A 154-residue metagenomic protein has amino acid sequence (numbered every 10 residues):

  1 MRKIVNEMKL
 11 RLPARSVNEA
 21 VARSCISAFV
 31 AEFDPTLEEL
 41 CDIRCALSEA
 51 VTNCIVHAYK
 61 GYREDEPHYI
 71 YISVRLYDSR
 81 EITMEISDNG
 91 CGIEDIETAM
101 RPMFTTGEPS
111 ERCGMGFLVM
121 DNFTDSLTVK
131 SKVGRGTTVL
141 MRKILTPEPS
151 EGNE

Functional and structural regions predicted by a protein language model:
M1-K9, C54-E154: Conserved beta-strand-loop-beta-strand hairpin that lines the nucleotide-binding pocket of ATP/GTP-utilizing enzymes
K9-V21: STAS-typified acidic loop motif
P13-A14, P35, C91: Structured loop/turn residues at secondary-structure junctions
V21-S24, T98: Generic recognition of short, well-ordered alpha-helical segments
R23-S48: Conserved short strand/loop->alpha-helix "switch" segment adjacent to the catalytic nucleotide/phosphoryl-transfer site
E49, N53: Conserved polar catalytic motif of the HATPase_c/GHKL fold
